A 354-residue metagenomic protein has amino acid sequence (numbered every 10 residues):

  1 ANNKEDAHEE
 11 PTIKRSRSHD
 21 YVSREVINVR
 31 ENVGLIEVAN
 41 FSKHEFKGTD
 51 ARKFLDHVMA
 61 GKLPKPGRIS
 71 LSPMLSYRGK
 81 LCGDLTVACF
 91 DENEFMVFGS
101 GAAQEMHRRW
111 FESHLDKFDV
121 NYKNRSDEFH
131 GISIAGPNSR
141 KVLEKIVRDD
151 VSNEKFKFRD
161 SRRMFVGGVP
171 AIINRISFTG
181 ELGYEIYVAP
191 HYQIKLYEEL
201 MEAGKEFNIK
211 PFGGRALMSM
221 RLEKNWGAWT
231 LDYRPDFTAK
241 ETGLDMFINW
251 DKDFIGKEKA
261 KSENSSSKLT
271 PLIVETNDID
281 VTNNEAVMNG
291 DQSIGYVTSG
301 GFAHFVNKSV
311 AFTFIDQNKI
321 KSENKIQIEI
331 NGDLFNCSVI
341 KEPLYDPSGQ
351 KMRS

Functional and structural regions predicted by a protein language model:
A1-S354: Glycine/proline-enriched, intrinsically flexible loops and inter-domain linkers
